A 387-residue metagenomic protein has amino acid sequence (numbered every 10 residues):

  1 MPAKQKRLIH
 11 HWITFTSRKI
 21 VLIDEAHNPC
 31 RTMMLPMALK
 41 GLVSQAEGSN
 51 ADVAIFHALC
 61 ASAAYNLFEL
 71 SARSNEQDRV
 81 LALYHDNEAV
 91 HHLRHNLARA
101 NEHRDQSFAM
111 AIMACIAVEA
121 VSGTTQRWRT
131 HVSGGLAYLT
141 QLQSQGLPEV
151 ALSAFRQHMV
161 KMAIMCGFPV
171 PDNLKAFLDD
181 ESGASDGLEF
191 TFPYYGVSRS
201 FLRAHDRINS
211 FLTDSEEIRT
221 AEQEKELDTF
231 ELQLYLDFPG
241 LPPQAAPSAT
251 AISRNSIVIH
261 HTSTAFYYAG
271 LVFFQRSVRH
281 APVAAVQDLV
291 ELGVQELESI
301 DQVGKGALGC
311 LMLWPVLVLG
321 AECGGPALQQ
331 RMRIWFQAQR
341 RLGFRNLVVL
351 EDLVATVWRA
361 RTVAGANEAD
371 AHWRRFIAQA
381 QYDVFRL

Functional and structural regions predicted by a protein language model:
M1-A58, S62, E69-D78, P243-P247 (+3 more regions): Acidic, Ser/Thr/Pro-rich intrinsically disordered transcriptional activation regions
A3-L35, R79, A120-G293, I377-L387: Central/C-terminal regulatory/activation regions of fungal transcription factors
P36-A46, A58-N75, Y84-T125, G135-Q141 (+6 more regions): Hydrophobic/aromatic-rich effector regions of fungal transcription factors
D52, R104, L152, V258-H260 (+1 more regions): Short coil/turn linker motifs that delimit alpha-helical repeat modules in TPR/alpha-solenoid proteins
D105, S198, F344: Residue-level signal for threonine
Q106-S107, R156, V348-E351: Residue-level recognition of the N-termini of beta-strands and the immediately preceding loop/turn
V132-L136, D179-D180, L313-V316, V354-T362 (+1 more regions): Short alpha-helical linear motifs
G306-C310: Extended C-terminal subregions enriched in glycine
